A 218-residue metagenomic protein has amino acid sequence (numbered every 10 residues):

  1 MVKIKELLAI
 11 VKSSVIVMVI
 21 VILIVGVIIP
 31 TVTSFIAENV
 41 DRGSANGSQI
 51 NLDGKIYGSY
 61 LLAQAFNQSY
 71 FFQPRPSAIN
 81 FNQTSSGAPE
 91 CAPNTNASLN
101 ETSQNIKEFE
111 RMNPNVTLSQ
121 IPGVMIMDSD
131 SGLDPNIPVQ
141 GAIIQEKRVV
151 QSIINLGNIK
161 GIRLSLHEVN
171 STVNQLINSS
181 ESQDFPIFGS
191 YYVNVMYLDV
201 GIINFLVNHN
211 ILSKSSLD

Functional and structural regions predicted by a protein language model:
M1-V2: N-terminal leader/signal peptides at the extreme start of proteins
K5-G43: Internal alpha-helical transmembrane segments
V17-M18, A88, A92, F188: Active-site oxyanion-binding pockets that recognize sulfate/phosphate
L23, V27-I28, G141, Y197-L198: Solvent-exposed aromatic/hydrophobic patches embedded in short alpha-helical segments
G26, T33-Q145, V149-S152, L156-I162 (+2 more regions): Flexible, solvent-exposed loop/hinge segments and secondary-structure transition points
R148-D218: Extracytoplasmic/periplasmic C-terminal soluble domains
